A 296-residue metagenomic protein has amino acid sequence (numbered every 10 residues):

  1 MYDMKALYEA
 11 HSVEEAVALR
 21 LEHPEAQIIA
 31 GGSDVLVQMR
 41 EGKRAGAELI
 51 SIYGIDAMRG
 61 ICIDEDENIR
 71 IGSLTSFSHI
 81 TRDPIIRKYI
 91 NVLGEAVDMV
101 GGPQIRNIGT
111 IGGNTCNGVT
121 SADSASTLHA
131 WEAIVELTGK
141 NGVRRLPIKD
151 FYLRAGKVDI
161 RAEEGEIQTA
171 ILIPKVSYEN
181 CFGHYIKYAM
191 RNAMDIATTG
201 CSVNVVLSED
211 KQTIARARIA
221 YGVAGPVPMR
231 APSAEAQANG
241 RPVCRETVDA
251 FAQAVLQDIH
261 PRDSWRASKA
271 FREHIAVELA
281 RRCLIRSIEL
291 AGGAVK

Functional and structural regions predicted by a protein language model:
M1-K296: C-terminal structural segment of proteins
